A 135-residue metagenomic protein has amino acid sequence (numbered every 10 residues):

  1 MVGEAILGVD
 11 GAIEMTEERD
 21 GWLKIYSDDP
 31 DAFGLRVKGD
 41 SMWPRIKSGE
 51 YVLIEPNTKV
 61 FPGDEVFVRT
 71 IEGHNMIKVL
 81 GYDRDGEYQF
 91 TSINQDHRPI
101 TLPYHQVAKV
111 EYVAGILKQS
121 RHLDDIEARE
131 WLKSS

Functional and structural regions predicted by a protein language model:
M1-S48, K109-S135: Short, positionally conserved secondary-structure boundary motifs
G11-E14, L23-L102: Feature for secretory/organellar precursors and membrane-associated catalytic proteins
H105: Short, structured beta-strand-loop surface elements
